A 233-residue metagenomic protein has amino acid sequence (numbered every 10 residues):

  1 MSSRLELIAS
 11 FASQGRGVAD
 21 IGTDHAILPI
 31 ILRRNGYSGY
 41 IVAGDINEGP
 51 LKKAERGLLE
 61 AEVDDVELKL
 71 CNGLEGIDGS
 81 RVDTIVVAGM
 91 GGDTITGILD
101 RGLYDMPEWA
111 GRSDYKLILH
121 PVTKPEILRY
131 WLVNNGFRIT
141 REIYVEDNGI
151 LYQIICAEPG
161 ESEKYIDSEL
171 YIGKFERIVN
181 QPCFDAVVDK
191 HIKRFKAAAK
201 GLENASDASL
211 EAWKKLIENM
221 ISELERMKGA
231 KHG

Functional and structural regions predicted by a protein language model:
M1-G15: Conserved alpha-helix/loop element of class I SAM-dependent methyltransferases that forms part of the SAM/SAH-binding
S3-L7, E75-G76, R81, D93-G233: Class I S-adenosyl-L-methionine
G15-D24: Conserved class I S-adenosyl-L-methionine
A26, I30: Glycine-rich SAM-binding Motif I of class I
R33-R34: Gly/Ala-rich phosphate-binding loop of Rossmann-like dinucleotide-binding domains, activating on the conserved
Y40-D45: Conserved SAM-binding motif I beta-strand of class I
E48, K52-S80: S-adenosyl-L-methionine
V82-G89: Short SAM/SAH-binding signature in class I
